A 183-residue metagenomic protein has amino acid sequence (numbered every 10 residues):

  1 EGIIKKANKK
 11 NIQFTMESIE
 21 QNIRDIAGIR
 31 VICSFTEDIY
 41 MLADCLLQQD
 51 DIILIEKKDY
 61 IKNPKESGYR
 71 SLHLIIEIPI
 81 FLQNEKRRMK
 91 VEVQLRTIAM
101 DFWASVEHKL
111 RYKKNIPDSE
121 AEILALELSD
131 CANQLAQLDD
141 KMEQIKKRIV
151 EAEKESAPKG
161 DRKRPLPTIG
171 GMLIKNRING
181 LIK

Functional and structural regions predicted by a protein language model:
E1-I26: A glycine-rich, hydrophobic loop/mini-helix early in the fold
E1-I3, Q83, K154: Short intrinsically disordered, low-complexity coil segments enriched in acidic
E1-N8, C33-D38, L72-P79, G160-N179: Short, charged low-complexity intrinsically disordered segments located at boundaries of structured domains
E20, C33-Q144: Long beta-strand-rich cores associated with HINT superfamily self-processing modules
I26-C33: Terminal, regulation- and interaction-focused segments at domain boundaries
L138-K183: Intrinsically disordered, low-complexity acidic/polar and Pro/Ser/Thr-rich regulatory regions that often function as
